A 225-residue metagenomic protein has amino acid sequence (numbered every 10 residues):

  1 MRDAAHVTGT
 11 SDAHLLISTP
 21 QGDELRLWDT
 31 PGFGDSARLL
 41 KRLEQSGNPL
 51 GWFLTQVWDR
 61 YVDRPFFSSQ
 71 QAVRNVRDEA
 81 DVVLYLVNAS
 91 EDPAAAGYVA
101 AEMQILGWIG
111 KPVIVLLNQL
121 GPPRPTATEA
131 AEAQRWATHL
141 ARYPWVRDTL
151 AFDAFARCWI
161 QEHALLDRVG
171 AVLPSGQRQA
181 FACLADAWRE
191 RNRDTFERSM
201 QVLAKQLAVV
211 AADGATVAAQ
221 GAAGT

Functional and structural regions predicted by a protein language model:
M1-L27, D63-S69: Switch I (effector-binding) loop of TRAFAC-class P-loop GTPase G-domains
I17, L86, F152: Conserved residues at the C-terminal ends of beta-strands
R26-Q45: Short, solvent-exposed beta-strand-terminating loops
G32, S36, G107-K111, A141-W145 (+2 more regions): Non-catalytic alpha-helical coupling and interface elements of nucleotide-dependent molecular machines and regulators
E44-D148: Conserved C-terminal guanine-recognition region of P-loop GTPase G domains, centered on the G4
Q119-R191: Canonical P-loop GTPase G-domain recognition
C183, A187-L207: Long, low-complexity intrinsically disordered regions in eukaryotic proteins
A208-T225: A non-catalytic, extended alpha-helical scaffold characteristic of dynamin-superfamily P-loop GTPases
